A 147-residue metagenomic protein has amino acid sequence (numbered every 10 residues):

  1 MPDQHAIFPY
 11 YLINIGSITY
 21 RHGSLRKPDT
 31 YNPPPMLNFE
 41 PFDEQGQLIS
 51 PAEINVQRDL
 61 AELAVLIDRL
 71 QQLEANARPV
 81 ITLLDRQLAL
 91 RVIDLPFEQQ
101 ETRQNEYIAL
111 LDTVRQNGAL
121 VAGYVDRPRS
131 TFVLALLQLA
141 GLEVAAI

Functional and structural regions predicted by a protein language model:
M1-Q47: Acidic, metal-ligating active-site segments
E40-I147: Long, contiguous domain-sized segments
